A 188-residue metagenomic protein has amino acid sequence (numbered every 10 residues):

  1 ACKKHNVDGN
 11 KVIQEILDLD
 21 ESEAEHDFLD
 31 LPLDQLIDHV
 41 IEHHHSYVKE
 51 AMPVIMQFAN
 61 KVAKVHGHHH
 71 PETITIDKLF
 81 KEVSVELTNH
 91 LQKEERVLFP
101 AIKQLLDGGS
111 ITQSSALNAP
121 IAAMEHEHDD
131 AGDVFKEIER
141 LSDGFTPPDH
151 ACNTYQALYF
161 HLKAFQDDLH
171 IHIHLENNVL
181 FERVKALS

Functional and structural regions predicted by a protein language model:
A1-S188: Small-residue-biased structural context
